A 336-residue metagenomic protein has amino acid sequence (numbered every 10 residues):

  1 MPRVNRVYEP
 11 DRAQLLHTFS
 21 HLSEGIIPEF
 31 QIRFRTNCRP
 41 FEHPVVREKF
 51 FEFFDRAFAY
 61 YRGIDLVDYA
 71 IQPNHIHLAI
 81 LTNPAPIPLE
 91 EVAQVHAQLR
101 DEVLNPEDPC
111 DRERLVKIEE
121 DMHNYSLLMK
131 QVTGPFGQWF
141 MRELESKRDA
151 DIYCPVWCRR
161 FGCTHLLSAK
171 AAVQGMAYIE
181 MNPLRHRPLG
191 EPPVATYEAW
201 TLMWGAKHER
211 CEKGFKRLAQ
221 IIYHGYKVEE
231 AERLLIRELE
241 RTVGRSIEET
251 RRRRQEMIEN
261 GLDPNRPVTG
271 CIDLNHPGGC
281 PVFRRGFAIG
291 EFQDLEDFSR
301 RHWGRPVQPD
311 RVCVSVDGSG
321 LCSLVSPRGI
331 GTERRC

Functional and structural regions predicted by a protein language model:
M1-P73, L81-C336: Short Pro-Cys-Gly-centered "Cys-loop" motif that presents a nucleophilic cysteine in a tight turn
